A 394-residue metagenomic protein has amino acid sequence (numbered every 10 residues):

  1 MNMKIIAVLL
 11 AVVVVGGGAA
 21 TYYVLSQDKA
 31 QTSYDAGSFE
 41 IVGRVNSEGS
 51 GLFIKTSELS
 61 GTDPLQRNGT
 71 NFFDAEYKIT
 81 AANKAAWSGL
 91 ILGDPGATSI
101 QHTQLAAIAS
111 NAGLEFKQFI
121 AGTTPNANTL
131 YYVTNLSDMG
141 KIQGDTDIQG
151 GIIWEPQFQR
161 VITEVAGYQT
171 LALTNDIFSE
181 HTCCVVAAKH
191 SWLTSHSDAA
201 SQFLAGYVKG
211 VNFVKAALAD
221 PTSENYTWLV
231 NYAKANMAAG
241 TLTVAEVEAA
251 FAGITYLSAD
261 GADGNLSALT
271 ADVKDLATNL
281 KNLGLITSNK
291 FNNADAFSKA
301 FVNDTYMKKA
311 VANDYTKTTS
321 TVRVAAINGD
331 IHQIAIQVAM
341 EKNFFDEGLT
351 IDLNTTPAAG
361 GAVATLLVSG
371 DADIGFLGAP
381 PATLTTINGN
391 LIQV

Functional and structural regions predicted by a protein language model:
M1-K29: Secretory targeting signatures
S26-Y131, I142-E155, T170-T174, S179-E180 (+2 more regions): Short, glycine-/small- and polar/acidic-enriched structural segments that line small-molecule recognition paths
P95, I108-E115, I142, R160 (+8 more regions): Structured segments of extracytoplasmic/periplasmic soluble domains in secreted or envelope-associated proteins
P95-T103, S137, I152, A187 (+6 more regions): Soluble non-cytosolic domains of exported or imported proteins
I120-T129, A245-D260, F291-K308: Short linear loop/turn motifs
N128-N236, A379-P381, G389: Pocket-lining segment of extracytoplasmic ligand-binding domains
T194-T287: Secondary-structure end/capping motifs
T270-V322: Conserved C-terminal helix/tail region of periplasmic/extracytoplasmic solute-binding proteins
